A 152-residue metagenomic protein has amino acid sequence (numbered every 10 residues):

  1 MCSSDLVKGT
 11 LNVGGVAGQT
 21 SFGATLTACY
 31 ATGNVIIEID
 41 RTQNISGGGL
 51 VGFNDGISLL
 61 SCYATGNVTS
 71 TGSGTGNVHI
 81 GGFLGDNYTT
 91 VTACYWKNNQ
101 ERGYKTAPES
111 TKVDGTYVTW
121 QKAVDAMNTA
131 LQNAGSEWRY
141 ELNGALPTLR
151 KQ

Functional and structural regions predicted by a protein language model:
S4-Q152: Predominantly extracellular beta-rich ligand-binding scaffolds that present long acidic/polar faces for carbohydrate
